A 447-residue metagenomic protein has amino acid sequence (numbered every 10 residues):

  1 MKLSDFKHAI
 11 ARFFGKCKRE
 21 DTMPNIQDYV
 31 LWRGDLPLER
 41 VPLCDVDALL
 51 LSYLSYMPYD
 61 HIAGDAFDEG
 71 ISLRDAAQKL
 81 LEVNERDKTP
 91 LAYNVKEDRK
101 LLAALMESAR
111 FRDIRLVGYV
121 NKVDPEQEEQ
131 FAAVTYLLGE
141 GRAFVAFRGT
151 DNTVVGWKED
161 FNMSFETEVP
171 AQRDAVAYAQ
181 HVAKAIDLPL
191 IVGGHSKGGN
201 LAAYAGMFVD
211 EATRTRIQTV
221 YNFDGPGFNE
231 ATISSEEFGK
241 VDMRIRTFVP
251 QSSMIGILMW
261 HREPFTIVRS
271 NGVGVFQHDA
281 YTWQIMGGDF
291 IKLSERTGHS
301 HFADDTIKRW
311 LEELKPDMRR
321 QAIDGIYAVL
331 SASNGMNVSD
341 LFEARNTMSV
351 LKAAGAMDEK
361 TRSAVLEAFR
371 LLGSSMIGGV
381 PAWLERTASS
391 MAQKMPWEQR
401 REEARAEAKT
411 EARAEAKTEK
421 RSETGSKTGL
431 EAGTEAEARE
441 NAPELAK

Functional and structural regions predicted by a protein language model:
K2-D5, A9-V46, L51-D65, G70-A133 (+6 more regions): Alpha/beta hydrolase fold serine-hydrolase catalytic domain that processes acyl esters and thioesters
P189-I191, Y204: Catalytic cysteine-centered active loop of the rhodanese-like fold, especially the PTP/DSP P-loop
G194-G198, A202: Gly/Ala-rich beta-loop-alpha elbow adjacent to hydrolase catalytic centers
A202-E211: Short glycine-enriched nucleophile-adjacent loop and the immediately C-terminal alpha-helix near the catalytic center
K409, R413-K417, G425, G429-E435: Intrinsically disordered, low-complexity repeat regions of secreted/extracellular protein precursors
